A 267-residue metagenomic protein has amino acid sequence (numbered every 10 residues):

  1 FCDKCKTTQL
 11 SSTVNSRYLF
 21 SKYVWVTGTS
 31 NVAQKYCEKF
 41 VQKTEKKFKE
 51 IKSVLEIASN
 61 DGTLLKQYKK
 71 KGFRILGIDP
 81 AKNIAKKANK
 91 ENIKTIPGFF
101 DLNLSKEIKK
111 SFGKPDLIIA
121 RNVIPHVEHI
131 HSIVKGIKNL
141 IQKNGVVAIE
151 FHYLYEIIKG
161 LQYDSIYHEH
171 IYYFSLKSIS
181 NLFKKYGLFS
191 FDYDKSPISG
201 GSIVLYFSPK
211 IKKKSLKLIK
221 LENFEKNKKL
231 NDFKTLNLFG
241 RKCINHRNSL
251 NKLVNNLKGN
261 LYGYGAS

Functional and structural regions predicted by a protein language model:
F1, K6-K87, Q162, Y167 (+2 more regions): Extended interfacial segments that mediate partner engagement and assembly in macromolecular machines
T44, Q67, I78, I211-S267: Hydrophobic, well-ordered beta-alpha structural blocks that scaffold small-molecule cofactor pockets
N92-E107: Conserved SAM-binding strand-loop segment of SAM-dependent methyltransferases
I119: A conserved beta-strand element that flanks and buttresses the S-adenosyl-L-methionine
N122-H126: A short His-aromatic
H131-V146: A short glycine-rich, Lys/Arg-flanked "PGG" loop and its adjoining helix->strand segment in the class I
V147-Y172, L176-S178, F183: Short, glycine-/aromatic-enriched active-site segment of Class I SAM-dependent methyltransferases
L188-S199: Conserved S-adenosyl-L-methionine
